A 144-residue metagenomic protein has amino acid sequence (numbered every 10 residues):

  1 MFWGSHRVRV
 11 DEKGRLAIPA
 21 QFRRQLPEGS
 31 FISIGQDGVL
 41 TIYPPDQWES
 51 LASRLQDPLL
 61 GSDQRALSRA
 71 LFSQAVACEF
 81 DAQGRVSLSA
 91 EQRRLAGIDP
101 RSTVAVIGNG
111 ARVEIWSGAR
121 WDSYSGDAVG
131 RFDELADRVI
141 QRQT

Functional and structural regions predicted by a protein language model:
M1-V8, E12, F22-C78, A82-Q83 (+1 more regions): Flexible "stalk/tail and boundary" regions
